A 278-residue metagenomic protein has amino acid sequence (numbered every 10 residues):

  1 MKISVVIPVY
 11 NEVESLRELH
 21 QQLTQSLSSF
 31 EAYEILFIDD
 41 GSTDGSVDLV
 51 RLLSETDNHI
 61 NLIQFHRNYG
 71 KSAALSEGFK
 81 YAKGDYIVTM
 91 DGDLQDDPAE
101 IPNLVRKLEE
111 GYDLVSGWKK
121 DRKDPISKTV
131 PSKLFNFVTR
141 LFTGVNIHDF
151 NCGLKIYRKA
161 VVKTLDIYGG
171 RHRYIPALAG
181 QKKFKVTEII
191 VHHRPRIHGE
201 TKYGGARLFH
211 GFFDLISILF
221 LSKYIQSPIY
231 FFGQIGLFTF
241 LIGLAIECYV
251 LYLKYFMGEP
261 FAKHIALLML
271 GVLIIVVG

Functional and structural regions predicted by a protein language model:
K2-S4, E34: Cell-envelope/extracellular polymer assembly enzymes that use nucleotide-activated donors
E12-S15, S42, K71, D97: Donor nucleotide-sugar binding loop of glycosyltransferases
E12-S26: Short, well-formed alpha-helical segments that are part of the catalytic scaffolds of diverse glycosyltransferases
H20, E31-S42, I63-Q64: Short beta-strand/loop segment that forms part of the nucleotide-sugar
D39-D48, L94-Q95: A conserved acidic beta->alpha catalytic loop
L52, N61-R67, K71-Y81, Y86 (+3 more regions): Acceptor/aglycone-binding surface of glycosyltransferases and processive sugar-polymer synthases
Y174-G278: Hydrophobic helical membrane-anchoring modules
